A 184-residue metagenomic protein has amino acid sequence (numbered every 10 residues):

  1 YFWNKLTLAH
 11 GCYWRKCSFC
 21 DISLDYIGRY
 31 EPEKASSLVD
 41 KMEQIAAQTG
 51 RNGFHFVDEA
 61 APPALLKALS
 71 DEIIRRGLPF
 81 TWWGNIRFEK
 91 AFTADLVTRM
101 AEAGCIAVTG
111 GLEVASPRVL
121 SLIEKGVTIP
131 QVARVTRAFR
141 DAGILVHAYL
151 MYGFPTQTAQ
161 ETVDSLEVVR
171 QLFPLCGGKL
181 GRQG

Functional and structural regions predicted by a protein language model:
Y1-L145: Radical SAM [4Fe-4S] cluster-binding motif and immediate context
Q44, Q48, Q131, Q157-Q160 (+2 more regions): Residue-identity detector for glutamine
D95-V97, T156-Q171: Catalytic cores of alpha/beta
R99-A107, L166-G184: Structural recognition of alpha->loop->beta junctions
R118-I123, Y152-E161, L175-G184: Flexible glycine/acidic-rich beta-alpha junction loops that bind and position SAM and/or redox cofactors in anaerobic
Y149: Short acidic/histidine-rich active-site segments
